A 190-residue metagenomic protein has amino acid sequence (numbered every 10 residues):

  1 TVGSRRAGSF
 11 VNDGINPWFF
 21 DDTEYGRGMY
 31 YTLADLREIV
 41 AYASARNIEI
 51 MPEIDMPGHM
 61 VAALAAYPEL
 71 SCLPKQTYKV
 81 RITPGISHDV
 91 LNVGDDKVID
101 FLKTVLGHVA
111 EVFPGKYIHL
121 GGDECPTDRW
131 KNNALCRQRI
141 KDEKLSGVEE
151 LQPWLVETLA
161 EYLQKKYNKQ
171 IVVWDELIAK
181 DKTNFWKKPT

Functional and structural regions predicted by a protein language model:
T1-A45, M60-D100, D128-P153: Aromatic- and acidic-residue-enriched carbohydrate-binding clefts of CAZyme catalytic domains
L36, V40, I54, L102-A110 (+1 more regions): Generic structural signal for well-ordered alpha-helices, preferentially at hydrophobic/aromatic core positions
S44-I48, P114-I118, Y167-Q170, K188-T190: Short, well-ordered coil/turn segments that N-cap beta-strands
N47, M51, D55-P57: Long, well-ordered, tryptophan-enriched scaffold segments
I50, L120, L163: Conserved, mostly hydrophobic/aromatic
M56, Q76, T83, S87 (+1 more regions): Active-site groove signature of glycoside hydrolases
M56-G58, L177-I178: Conserved beta-strand edge residues that scaffold enzyme active sites
D123, T127-D128, L135-T190: Catalytic-core regions of glycoside hydrolase
